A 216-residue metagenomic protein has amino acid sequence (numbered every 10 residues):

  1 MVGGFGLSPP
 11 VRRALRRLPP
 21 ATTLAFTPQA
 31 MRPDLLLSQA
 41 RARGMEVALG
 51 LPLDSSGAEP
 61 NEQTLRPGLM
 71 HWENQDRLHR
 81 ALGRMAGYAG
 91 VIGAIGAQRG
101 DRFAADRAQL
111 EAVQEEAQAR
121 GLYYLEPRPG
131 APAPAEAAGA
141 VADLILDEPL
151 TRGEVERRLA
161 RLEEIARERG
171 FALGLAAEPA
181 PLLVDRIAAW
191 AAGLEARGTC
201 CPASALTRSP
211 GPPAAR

Functional and structural regions predicted by a protein language model:
M1-F5, A21-T27, N61-H71, I95-R107 (+2 more regions): Second-shell loop/turn segments in exported
M1-Q63: Active-site beta->alpha N-cap acidic-glycine motif
M1-V2, P20-F26, M45-L51, A89-G93 (+4 more regions): Hydrophobic faces of well-ordered beta-strands that scaffold small-molecule active sites in alpha/beta enzyme cores
F5-L7, A30-R32, L53-G57, G96-D101 (+2 more regions): Solvent-exposed loop/turn segments at secondary-structure junctions within structured extracellular/periplasmic domains
E62-G83, A105-R107, P132-R167: Alpha-helical scaffold elements lining the catalytic groove of polysaccharide deacetylases
D76-D101, R169-L175: Active-site groove signature of glycoside hydrolases
Q98, E163-A188, L194-E195: Catalytic grooves of carbohydrate-active enzymes
A117-P127, P179-R216: C-terminal domain-boundary segment and adjacent tail
